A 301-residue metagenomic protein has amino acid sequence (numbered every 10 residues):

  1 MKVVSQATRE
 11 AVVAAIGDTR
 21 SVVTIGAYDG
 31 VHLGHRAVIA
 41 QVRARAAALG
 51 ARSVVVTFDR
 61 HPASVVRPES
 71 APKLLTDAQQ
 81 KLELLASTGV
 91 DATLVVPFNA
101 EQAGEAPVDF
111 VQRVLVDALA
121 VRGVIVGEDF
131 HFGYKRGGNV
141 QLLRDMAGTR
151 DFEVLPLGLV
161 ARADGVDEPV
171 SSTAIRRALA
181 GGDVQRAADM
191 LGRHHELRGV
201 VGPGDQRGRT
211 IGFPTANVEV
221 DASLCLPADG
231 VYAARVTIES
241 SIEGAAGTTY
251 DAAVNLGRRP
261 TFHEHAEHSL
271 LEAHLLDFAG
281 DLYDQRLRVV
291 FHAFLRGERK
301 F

Functional and structural regions predicted by a protein language model:
M1-S21: Positively charged, low-complexity intrinsically disordered leader regions
K2-V4, T93-V96, E153-L157: General small-molecule cofactor/ligand-binding pocket signal
S21-V23, V54: Conserved beta-strand elements of the Class I
T24-R36: Short, glycine-rich nucleotide/cofactor-binding loops
H32, L85, V124, A187 (+1 more regions): Residue-level signal for inorganic ion chemistry
R36-L119, V126: Core alpha/beta nucleotide-donor-binding catalytic domains of modification enzymes
E101-P214: Classical nucleotidyltransferase
R150, G204-F301: Phosphate/ribose-recognition catalytic cores of enzymes acting on nucleotide-derived substrates
